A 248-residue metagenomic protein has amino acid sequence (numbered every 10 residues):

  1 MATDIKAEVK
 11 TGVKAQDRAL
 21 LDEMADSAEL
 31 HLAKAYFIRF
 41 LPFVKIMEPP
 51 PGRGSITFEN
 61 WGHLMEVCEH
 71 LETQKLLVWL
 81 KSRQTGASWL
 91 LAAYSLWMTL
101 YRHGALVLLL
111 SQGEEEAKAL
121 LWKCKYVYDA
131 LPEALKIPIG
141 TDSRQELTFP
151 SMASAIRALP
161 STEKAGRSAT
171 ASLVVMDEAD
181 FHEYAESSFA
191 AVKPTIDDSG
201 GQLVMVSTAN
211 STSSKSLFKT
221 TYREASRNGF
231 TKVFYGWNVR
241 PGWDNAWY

Functional and structural regions predicted by a protein language model:
A2-Y248: Phosphate/NTP-binding elements of NTP-utilizing enzymes
